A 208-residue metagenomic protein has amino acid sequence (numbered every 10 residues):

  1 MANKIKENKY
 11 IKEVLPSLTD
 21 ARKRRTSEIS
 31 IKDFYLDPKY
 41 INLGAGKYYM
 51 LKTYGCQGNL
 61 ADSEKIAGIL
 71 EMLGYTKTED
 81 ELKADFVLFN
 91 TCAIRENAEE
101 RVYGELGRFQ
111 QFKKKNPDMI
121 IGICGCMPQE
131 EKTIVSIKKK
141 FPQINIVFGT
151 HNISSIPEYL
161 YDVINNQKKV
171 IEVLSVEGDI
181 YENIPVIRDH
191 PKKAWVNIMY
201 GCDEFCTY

Functional and structural regions predicted by a protein language model:
A2-Y208: Proteins enriched for Cys/Gly/acidic motifs involved in redox and nucleic-acid/cofactor modification
